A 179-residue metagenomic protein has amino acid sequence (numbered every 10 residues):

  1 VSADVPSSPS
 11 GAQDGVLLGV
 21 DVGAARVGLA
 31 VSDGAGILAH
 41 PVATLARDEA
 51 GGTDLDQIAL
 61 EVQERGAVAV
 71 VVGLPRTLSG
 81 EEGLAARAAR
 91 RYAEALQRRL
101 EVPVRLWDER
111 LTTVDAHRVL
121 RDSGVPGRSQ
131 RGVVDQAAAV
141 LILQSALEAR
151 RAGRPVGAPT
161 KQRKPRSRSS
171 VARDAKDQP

Functional and structural regions predicted by a protein language model:
V1-L18, A24-P179: Phosphate- and other anionic-substrate recognition elements at nucleic-acid/protein interfaces
